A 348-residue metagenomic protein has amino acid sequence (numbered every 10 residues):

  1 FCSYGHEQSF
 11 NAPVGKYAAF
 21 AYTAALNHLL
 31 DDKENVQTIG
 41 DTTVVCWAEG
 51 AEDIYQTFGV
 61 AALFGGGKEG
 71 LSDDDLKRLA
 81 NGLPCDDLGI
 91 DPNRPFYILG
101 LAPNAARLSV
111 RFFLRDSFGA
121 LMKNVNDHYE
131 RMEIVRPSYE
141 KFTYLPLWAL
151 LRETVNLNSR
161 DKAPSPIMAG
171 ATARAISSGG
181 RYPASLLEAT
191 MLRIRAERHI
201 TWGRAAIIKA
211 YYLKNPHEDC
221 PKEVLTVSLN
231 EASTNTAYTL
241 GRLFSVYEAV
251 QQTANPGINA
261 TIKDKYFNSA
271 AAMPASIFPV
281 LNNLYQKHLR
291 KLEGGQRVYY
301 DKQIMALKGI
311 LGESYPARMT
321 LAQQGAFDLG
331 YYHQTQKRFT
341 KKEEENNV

Functional and structural regions predicted by a protein language model:
F1-V348: Extended alpha-helical scaffolding segments
